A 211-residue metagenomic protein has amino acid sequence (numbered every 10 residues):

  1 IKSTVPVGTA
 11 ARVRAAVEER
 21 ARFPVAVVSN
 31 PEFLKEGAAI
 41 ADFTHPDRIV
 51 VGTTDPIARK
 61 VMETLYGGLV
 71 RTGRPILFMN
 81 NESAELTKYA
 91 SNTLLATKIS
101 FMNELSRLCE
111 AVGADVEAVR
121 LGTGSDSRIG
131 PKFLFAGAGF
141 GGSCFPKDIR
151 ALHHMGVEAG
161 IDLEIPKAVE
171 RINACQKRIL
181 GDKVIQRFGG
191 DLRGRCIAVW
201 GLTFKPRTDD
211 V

Functional and structural regions predicted by a protein language model:
I1-V211: Structural/interface elements that position substrates and couple domains in central-metabolism enzymes
